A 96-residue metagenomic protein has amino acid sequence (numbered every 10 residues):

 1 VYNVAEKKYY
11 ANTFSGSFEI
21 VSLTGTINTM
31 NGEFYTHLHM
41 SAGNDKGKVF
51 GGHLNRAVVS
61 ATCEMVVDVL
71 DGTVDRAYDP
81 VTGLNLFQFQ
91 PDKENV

Functional and structural regions predicted by a protein language model:
V1-T36, S41-V96: N-terminal intrinsically disordered, cationic/polar leader segments that include organellar targeting peptides
